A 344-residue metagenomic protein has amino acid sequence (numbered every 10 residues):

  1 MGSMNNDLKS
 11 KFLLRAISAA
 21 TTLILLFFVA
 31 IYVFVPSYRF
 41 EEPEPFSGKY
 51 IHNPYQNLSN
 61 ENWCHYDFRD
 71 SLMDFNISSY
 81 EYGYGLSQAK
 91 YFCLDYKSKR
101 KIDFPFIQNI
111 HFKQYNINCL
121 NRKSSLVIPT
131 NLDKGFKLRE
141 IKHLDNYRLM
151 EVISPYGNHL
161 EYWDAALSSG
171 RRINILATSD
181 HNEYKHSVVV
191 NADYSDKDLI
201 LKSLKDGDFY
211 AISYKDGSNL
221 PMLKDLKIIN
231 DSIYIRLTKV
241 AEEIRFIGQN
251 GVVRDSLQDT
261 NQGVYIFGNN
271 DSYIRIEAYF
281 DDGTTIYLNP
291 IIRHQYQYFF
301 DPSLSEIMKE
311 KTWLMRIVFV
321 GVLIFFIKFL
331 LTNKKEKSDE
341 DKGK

Functional and structural regions predicted by a protein language model:
G2-Y66, Y91, I102, N109 (+1 more regions): Charged catalytic cores and adjacent phosphate/nucleic-acid-binding surfaces used for phosphate/nucleic-acid chemistry
D67-I77, N131, N182: Histidine-centered divalent metal-coordination motifs
M73-Q88: Metal-associated gating/positioning segment near the N- to mid-region
E81, K97, L132, P155: Flexible loop residues that form catalytic and substrate-binding hotspots at small-molecule/glycan-binding clefts
G83, Y115-L120, L160-L167: Short amphipathic alpha-helical segments and helix-helix/interface helices
K90, L94, V127-T130, A177: General beta-strand structural signal in soluble alpha/beta enzymes
S98-C119: Substrate-binding cleft of extracellular glycoside hydrolase catalytic domains
S124-F136: Aromatic-lined carbohydrate-recognition surfaces of secreted/lumenal glycan-active proteins
